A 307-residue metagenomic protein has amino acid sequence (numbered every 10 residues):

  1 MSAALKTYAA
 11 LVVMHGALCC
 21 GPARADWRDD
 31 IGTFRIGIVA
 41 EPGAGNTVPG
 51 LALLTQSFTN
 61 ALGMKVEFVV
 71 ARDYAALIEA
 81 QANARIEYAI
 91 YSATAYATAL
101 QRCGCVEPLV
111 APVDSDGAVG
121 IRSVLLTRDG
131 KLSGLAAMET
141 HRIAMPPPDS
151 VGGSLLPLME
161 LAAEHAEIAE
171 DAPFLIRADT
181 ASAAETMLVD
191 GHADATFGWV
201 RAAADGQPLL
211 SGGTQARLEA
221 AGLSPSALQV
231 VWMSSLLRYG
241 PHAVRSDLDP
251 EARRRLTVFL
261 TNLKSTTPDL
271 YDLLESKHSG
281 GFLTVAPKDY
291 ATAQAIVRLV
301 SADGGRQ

Functional and structural regions predicted by a protein language model:
K6-C19: Bacterial N-terminal signal peptides
G21-A25: Sec/Tat signal peptide C-region and signal peptidase I cleavage site
W27-L53, V244-Q307: An extracytoplasmic/periplasmic, membrane-proximal ligand-sensing/linker region
I31, R35-T59, T94, A118-T186 (+2 more regions): Bilobed "Venus flytrap"/periplasmic-binding protein-like clamshell domains and structurally analogous long
I38-A40, V70-Y74, A84-R102, A111-P112 (+1 more regions): Beta->alpha turn/N-cap motifs
V39-A40, R122-L132, S234-E251: A bilobed periplasmic-binding-protein/Venus flytrap-type ligand-binding module shared by bacterial periplasmic
C105-A118, A227-M233: A structural signal for short loop-to-beta-strand junctions that line the ligand-binding cleft of periplasmic/secreted
R142-D249: Pocket-lining segment of extracytoplasmic ligand-binding domains
